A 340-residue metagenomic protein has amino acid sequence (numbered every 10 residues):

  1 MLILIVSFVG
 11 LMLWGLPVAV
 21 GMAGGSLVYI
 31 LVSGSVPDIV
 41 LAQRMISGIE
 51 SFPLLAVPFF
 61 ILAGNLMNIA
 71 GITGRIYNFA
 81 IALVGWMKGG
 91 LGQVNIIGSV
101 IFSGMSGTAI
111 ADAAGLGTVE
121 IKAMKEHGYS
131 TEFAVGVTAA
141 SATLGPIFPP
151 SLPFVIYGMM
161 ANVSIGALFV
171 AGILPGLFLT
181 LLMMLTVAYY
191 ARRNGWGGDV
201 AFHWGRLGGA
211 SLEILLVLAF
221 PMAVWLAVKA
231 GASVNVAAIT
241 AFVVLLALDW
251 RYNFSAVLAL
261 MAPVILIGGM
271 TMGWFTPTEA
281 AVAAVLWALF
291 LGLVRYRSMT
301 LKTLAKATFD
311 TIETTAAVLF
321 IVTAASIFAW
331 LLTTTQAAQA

Functional and structural regions predicted by a protein language model:
M1-A340: Alpha-helical transmembrane segments of multi-pass membrane transport proteins
